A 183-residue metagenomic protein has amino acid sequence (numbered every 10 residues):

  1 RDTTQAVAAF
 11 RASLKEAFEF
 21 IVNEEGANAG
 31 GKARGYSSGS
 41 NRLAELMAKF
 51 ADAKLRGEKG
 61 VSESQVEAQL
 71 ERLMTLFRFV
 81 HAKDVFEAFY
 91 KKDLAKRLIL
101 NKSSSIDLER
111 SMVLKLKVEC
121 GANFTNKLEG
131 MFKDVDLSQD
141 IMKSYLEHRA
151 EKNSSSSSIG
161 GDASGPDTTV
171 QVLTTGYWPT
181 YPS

Functional and structural regions predicted by a protein language model:
R1-S183: Eukaryotic scaffold/interaction segments
